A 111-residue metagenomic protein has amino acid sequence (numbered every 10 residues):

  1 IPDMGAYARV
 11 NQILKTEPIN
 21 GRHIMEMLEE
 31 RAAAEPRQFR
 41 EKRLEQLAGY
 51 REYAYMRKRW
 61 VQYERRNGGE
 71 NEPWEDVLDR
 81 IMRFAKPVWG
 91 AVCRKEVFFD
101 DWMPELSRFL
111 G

Functional and structural regions predicted by a protein language model:
I1-G111: Structured mid-to-C-terminal alpha-helical surface segments
